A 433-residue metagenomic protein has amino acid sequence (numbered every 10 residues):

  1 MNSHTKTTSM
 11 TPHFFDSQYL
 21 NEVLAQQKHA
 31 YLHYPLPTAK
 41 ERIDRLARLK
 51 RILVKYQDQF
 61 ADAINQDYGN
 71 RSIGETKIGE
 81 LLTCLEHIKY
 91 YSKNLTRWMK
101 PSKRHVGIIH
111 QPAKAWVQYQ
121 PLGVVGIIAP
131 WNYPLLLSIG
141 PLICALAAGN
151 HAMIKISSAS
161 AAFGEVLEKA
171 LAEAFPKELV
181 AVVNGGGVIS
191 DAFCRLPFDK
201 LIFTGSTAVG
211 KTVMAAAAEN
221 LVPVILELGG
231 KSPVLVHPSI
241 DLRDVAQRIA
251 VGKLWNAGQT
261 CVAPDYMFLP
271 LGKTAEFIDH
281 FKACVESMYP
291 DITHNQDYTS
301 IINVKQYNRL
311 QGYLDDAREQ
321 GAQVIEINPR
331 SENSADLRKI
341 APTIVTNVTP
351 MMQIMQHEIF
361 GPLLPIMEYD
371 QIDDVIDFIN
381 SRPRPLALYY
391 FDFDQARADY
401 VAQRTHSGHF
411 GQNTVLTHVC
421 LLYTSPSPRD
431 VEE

Functional and structural regions predicted by a protein language model:
M1-E22, I43-A47, R97-V124, E319 (+3 more regions): Terminal low-complexity tails and localization/encapsulation signals of metabolic enzymes
N2-T5, M10, T38, E286 (+3 more regions): Conserved C-terminal structural/oligomerization subdomain of aldehyde/semialdehyde dehydrogenase
N2-W116: N-terminal Rossmann-like NAD(P)+-binding subdomain of aldehyde/semialdehyde dehydrogenases
F14, F175, A208-T349, I372-D373 (+1 more regions): ALDH superfamily catalytic-core signature
L20, A39, Q57, L242 (+4 more regions): Residues at or immediately preceding the N-termini of alpha-helices
R42, I88, G149, V180 (+7 more regions): Residue-level signal for inorganic ion chemistry
I108-D244, Y369: Rossmann-like NAD(P) dinucleotide-binding subdomain of oxidoreductase/dehydrogenase enzymes
V431-E433: N-terminal low-complexity segments that are often proline-rich with Ser/Thr-Pro
